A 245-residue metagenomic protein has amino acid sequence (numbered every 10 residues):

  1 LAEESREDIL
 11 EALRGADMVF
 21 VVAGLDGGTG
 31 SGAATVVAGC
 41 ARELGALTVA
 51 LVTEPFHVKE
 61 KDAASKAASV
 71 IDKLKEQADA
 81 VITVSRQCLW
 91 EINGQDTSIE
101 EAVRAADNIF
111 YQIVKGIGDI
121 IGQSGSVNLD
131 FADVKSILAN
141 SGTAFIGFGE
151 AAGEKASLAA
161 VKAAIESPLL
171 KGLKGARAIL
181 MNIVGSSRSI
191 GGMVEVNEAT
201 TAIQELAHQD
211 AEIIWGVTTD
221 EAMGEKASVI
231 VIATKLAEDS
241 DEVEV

Functional and structural regions predicted by a protein language model:
L1-V245: Tubulin/FtsZ superfamily GTPase core signature
